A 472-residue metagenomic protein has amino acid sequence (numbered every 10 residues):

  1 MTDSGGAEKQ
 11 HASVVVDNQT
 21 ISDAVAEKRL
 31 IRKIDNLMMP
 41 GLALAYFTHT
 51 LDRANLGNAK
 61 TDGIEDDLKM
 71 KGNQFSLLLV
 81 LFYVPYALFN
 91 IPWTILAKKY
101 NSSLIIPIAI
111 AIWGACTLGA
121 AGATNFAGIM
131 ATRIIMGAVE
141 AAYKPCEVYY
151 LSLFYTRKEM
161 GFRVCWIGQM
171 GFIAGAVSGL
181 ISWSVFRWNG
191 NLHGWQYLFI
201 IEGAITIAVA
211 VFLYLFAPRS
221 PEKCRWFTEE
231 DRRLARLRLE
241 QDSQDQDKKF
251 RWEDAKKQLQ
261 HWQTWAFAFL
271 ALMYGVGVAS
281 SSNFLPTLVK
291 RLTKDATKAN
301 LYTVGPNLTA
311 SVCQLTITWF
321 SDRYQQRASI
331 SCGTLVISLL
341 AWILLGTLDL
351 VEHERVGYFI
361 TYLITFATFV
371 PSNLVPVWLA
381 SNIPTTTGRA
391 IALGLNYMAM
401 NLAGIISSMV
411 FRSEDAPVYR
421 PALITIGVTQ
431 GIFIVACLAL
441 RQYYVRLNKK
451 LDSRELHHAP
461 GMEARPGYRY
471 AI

Functional and structural regions predicted by a protein language model:
M1-T48, R53-A54, D62, G72 (+3 more regions): Intracellular terminal tails of multi-pass secondary transporters
D52, L68-K69, Y100-N101, A120-G128 (+5 more regions): Helix-breaking motifs and short loop linkers at transmembrane-helix boundaries and internal kinks in secondary membrane
G57, E253-W319, S372, P376-V377 (+1 more regions): Extracytoplasmic gate region of multi-pass secondary transporters
A87-A127: Conserved MFS/SLC helix-loop-helix module at the cytosolic interface between two early adjacent transmembrane helices
L88-N101, V312-Q326: Helix-to-loop junctions at the C-terminal end of transmembrane segments in multipass secondary transporters
L104-L118, S329-L344: Structural signature of the two symmetry-related core transmembrane helices
T132-Q169: Cytoplasmic helix-loop-helix junction between adjacent transmembrane helices in 12-TM secondary transporters
E159-G194, I200-T206, L393-S407: Glycine-rich segments within core transmembrane alpha-helices of 12-TM secondary carriers
